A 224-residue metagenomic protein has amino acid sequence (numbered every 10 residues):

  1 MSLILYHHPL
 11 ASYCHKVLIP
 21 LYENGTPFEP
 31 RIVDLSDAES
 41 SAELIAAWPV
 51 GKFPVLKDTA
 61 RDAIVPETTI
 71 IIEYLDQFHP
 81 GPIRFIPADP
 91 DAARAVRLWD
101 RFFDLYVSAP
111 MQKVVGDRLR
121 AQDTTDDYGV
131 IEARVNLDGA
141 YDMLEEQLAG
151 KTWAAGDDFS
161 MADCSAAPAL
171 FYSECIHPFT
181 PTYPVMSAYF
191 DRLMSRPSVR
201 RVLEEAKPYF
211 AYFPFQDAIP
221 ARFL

Functional and structural regions predicted by a protein language model:
M1-I131, P220: GST-like domain detector, emphasizing the conserved glutathione-binding G-site in the N-terminal thioredoxin-like
L35-S36, F159, P208-Y209: Positions that flank functional sites
S41, R120, F179, Y212-P214: Residue-level signature of transmembrane alpha-helix interfaces in integral membrane proteins
R61, A169, K207: Flexible loop residues that form catalytic and substrate-binding hotspots at small-molecule/glycan-binding clefts
A88, R201-Y209: Short, flexible loop/turn segments with low-complexity composition
F103-S198, V202: GST-like fold's C-terminal all-alpha helical module
A206-L224: Acidic/histidine-enriched, glycine/proline-rich intrinsically disordered or flexible terminal extensions
